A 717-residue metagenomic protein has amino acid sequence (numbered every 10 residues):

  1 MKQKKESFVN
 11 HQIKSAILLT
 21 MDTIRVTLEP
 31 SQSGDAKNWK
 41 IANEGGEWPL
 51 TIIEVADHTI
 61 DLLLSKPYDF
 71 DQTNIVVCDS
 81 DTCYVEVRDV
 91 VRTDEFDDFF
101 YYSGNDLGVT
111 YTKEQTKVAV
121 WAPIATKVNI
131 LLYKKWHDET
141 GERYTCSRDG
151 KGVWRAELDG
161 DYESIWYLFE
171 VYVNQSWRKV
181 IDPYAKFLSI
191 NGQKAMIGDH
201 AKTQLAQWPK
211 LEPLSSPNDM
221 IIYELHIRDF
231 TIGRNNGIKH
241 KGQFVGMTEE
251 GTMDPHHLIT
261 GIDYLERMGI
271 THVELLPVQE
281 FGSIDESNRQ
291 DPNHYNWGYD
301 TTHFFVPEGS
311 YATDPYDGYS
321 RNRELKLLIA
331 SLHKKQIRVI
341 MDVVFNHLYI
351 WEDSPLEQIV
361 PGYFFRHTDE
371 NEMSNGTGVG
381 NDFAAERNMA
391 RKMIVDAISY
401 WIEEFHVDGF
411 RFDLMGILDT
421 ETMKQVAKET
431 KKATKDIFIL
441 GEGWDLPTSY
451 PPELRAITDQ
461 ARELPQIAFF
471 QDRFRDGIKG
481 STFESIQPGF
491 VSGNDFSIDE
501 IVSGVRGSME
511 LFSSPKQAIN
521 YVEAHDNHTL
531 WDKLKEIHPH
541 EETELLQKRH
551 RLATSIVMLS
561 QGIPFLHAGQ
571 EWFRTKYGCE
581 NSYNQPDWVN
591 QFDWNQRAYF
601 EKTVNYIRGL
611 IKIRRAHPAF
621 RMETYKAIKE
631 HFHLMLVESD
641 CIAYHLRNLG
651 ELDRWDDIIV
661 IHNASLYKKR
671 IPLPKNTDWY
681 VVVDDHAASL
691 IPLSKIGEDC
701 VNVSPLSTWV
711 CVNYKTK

Functional and structural regions predicted by a protein language model:
K2-S15, T20, A56-K117, D138 (+1 more regions): The feature marks proteins involved in alpha-glucan
L28-A36, W121-K127, S665-L666, K675-T677: Short proline/glycine-enriched turn/loop motifs at strand-loop junctions of beta-rich domains
E29-W48, T126-K134, G141: Short, surface-exposed alpha-helix to beta-strand junction/turn motifs within ectodomains of secreted and cell-envelope
V120, F169, L225, L275 (+9 more regions): Conserved, mostly hydrophobic/aromatic
A122, E163-Y167, L693-K717: C-terminal beta-strand-rich structural cap/linker in extracellular carbohydrate-active enzymes
N191-K202, A427-F573, Y577-Y583, Y625 (+5 more regions): Conserved alpha/beta catalytic core and glycan-binding cleft of carbohydrate-active enzymes
R228-F405, M415-L418, M423-T434, F438: Substrate-binding/active-site clefts of carbohydrate-active enzymes
L546, L559, F600, L610-I611 (+3 more regions): C-terminal accessory region downstream of the catalytic core in glycan-modifying enzymes
